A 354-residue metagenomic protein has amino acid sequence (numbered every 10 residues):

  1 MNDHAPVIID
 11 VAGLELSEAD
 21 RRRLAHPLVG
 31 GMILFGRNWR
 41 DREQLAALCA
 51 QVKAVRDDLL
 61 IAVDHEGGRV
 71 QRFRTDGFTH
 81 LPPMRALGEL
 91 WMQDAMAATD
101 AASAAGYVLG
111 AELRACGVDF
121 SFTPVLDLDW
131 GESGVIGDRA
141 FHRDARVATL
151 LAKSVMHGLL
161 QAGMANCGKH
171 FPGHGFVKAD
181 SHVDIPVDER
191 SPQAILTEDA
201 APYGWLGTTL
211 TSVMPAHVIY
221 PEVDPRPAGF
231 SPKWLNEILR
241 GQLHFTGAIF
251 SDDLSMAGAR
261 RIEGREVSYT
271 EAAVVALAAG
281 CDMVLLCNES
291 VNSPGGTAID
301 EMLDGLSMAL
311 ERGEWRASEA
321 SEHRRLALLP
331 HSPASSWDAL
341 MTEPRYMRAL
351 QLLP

Functional and structural regions predicted by a protein language model:
M1-I61, H65-H80, P354: N-terminal hydrophobic targeting/anchoring segments and the immediately downstream early-domain regions of hydrolases
A5-V11, G30-L34, L59-H65, F120-P124 (+4 more regions): Hydrophobic faces of well-ordered beta-strands that scaffold small-molecule active sites in alpha/beta enzyme cores
A12-A25, A101-E112, T197-P202, R265-A273: Short, acidic/polar
L16, R37-V55, Q71, K153-H323 (+1 more regions): Second-shell residues forming the walls of enzyme active-site clefts
R37, H80-T99, E132-L151, A179-T197 (+1 more regions): Glycine-rich tight-turn/loop motif centered on a GG-T
K53-P82, A102-L128, A148, V155-P172: Glycine-rich, aromatic-flanked loop segments that form ligand/cofactor-binding clefts across common enzyme folds
S318-P354: A short C-terminal boundary segment appended to hydrolase-like catalytic domains
